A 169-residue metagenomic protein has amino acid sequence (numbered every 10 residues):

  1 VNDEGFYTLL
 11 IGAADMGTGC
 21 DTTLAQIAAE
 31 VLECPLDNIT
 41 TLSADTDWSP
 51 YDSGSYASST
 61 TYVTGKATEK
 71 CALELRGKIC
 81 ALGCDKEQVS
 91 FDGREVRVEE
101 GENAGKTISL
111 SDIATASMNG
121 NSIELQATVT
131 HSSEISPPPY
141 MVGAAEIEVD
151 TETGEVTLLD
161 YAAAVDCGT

Functional and structural regions predicted by a protein language model:
V1-T169: Cofactor-binding beta-sheet edge motifs in enzyme active sites
